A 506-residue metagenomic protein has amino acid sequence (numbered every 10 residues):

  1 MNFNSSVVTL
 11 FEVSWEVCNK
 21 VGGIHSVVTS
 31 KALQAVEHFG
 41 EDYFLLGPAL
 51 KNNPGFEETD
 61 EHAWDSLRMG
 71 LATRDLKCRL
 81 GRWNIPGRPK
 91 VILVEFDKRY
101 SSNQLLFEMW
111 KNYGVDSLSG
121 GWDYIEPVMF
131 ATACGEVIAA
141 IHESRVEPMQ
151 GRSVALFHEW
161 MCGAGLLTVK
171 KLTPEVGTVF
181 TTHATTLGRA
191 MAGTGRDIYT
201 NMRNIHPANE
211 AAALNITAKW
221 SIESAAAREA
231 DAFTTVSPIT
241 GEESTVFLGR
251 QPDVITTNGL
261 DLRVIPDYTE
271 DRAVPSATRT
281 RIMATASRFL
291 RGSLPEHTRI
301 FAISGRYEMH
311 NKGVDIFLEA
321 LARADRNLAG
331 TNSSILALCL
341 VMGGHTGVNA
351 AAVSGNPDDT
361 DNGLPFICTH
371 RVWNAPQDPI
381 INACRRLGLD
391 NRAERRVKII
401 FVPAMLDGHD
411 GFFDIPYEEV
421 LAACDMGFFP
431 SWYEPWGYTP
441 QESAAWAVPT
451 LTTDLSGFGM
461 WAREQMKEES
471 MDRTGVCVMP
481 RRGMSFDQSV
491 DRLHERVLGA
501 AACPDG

Functional and structural regions predicted by a protein language model:
M1-G506: Catalytic cores of nucleotide-sugar-dependent glycosyltransferases that transfer UDP/GDP/TDP-activated
